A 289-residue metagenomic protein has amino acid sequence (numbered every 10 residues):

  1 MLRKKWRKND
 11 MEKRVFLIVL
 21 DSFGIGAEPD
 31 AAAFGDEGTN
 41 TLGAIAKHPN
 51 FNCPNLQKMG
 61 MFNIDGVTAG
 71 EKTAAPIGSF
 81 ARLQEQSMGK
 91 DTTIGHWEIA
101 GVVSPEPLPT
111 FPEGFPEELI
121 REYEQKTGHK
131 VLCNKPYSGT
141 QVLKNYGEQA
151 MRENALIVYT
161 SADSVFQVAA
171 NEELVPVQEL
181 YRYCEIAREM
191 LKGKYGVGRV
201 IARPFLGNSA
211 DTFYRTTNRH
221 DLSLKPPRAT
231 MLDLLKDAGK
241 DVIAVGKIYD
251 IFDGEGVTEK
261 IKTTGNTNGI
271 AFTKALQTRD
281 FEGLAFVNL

Functional and structural regions predicted by a protein language model:
M1-D10: Short, Lys/Arg-enriched N-terminal segments with co-localized hydrophobic residues within the first ~10-30 amino acids
E12-G26, I99, L235, G283-L289: Beta-strand elements within well-structured catalytic alpha/beta cores of enzymes that handle phosphate/sulfate esters
G24-N171, V175-Q178, R203, D211: Active-site nucleophile/metal-coordination loop of metallo-enzymes that catalyze phosphate/sulfate and related
A81-E85, V142-K144, I186, P226-T230 (+1 more regions): Glycine-rich, charged/polar anion/phosphate-binding loops that engage phosphate groups from diverse ligands
E122, Y183-I186, T230-D237: Amphipathic alpha-helical segments that form well-ordered structural scaffolds and often line/cohere around active
Y137-V142, Q178-I186, S223-P226: Active-site glycine-rich loop that binds ribose-phosphate moieties when present
R152-T160, S164-V165, L191, Y195-L289: Anion-binding catalytic surfaces of enzymes that hydrolyze or transfer phosphate/sulfate esters
Q167-V197: Charged, low-complexity intrinsically disordered tails and linkers
